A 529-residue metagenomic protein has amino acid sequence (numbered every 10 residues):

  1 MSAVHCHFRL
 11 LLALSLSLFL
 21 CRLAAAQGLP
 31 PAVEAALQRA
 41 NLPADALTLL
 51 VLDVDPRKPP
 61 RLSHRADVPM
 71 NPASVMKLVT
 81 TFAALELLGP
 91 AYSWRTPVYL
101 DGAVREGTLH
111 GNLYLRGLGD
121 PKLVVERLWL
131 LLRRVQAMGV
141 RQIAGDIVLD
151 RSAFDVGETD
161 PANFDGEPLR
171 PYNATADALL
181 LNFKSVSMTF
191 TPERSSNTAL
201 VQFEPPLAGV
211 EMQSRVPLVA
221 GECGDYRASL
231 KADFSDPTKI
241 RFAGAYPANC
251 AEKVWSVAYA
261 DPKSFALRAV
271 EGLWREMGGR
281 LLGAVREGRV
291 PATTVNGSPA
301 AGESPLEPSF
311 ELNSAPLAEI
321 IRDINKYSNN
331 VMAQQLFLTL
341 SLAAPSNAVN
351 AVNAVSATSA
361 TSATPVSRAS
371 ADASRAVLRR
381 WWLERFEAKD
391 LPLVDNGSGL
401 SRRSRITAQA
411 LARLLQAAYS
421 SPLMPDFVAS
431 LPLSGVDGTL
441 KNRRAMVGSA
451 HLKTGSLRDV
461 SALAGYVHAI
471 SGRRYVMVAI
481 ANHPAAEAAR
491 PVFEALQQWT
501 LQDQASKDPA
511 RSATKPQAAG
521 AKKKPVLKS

Functional and structural regions predicted by a protein language model:
M1-H7: N-terminal secretory signal peptides that target proteins for export/translocation
R9-R22: Bacterial N-terminal signal peptides
A25-D55, P60-P69, W129, R134-A137: Beta-lactamase-like hydrolase cores
Q27-R39, E86-A388, A495, Q502-S529: Conserved serine DD-peptidase/penicillin-binding transpeptidase domain and beta-lactam-recognizing active-site
L49-V51, T96-V98, A464: Short beta-strand scaffold segments in enzyme catalytic cores
R57-K58, K77-A84, I147, L179 (+5 more regions): Residue-level preference for non-acidic, small/hydrophobic
R61-S63, Y327, F337-A348, T364-P509 (+2 more regions): Small-residue-rich helix-loop
S63-A83: Short active-site loop at a secondary-structure junction that contains or immediately precedes the catalytic residue(s)
